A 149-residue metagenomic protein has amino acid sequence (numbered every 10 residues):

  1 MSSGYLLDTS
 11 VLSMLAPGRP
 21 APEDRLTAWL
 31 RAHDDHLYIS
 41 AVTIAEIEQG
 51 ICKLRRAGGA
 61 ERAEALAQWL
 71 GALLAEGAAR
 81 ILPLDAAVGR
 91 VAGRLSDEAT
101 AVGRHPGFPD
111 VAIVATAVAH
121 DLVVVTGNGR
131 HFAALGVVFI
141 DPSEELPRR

Functional and structural regions predicted by a protein language model:
M1-T43, K53-A72, A134, L146-R149: Short, well-structured N-terminal submotif of metal-dependent ribonuclease cores
S2, V114-R149: Acidic, PIN/NYN-like endoribonuclease modules and their adjacent C-terminal/linker elements
S3-G4, Q49-R55, E76-V123: Active-site neighborhoods of divalent-metal-dependent phosphate/nucleic-acid chemistry enzymes
D8, E46, D110, N128: Acidic active-site catalytic centers that drive phospho-/nucleotidyl reactions and related ester hydrolyses
V11, T43, V88, I113 (+1 more regions): Alpha-helix capping/helix-boundary segments
M14-L15, G50, V91-A92, L135 (+1 more regions): Residues that scaffold the ATP/ADP-binding catalytic core of kinase and kinase-like folds
D35, A79, V137: Short, conserved active-site loop motifs that form the nucleotide-linked donor/cofactor pocket
Y38, L82, I140: General small-molecule cofactor/ligand-binding pocket signal
